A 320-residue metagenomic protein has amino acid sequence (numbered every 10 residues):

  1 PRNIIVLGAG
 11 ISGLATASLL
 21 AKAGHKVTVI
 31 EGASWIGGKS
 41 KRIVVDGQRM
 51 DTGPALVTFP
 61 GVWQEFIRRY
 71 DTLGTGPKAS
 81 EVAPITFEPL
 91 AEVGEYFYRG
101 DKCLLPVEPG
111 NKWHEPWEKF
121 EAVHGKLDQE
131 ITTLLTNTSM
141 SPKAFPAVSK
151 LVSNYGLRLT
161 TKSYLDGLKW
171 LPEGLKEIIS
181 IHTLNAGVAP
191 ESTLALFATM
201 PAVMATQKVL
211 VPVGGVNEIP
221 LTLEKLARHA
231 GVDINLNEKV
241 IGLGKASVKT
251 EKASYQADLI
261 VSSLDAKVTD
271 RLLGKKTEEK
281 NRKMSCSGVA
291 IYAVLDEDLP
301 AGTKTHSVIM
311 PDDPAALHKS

Functional and structural regions predicted by a protein language model:
R2-V29: N-terminal Rossmann-like FAD-binding beta1-loop-alpha1 element of flavoenzymes
K22-V44: Glycine-rich FAD pyrophosphate-binding loop
K41-V45, G94-Y98, V248: Short acidic-hydrophobic surface loop/beta-edge motif
Q48-I67, D71-E130, V148-L151: Dinucleotide-binding Rossmann-like beta1-alpha1 core, especially the glycine-rich loop that anchors the ADP
Y98-L194: Rossmann-like flavin
M200-G244: Helical element adjacent to the flavin cofactor pocket in flavoenzyme catalytic cores
I241-S320: Mid-domain catalytic core of redox enzymes that form a hydrophobic substrate pocket/lid adjacent to a catalytic redox
